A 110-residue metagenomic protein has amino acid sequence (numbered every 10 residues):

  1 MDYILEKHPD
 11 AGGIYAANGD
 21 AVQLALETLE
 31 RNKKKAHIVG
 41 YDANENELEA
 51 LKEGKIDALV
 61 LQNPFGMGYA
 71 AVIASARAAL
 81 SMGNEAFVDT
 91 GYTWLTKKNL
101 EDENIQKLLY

Functional and structural regions predicted by a protein language model:
M1, N18-L26, F65-A79: Extracellular/periplasmic ligand-binding modules, especially the Venus flytrap/periplasmic-binding
M1-E49: Hydrophobic alpha-helical
I4-K7, T28, G54, A78-M82: Change "in soluble alpha/beta enzymes" to "in soluble alpha/beta proteins
T28-N32, E53-K55, A74, L108-Y110: Short, glycine/charged-enriched secondary-structure capping and boundary segments
G40, V60-L61, T96: Structural signal for conserved beta-strand scaffold positions within catalytic alpha/beta enzyme cores
E47-L51, Y69-A71: Short, charged, surface-exposed secondary-structure boundary motifs
E53-F65: Short beta-strand elements at the ligand-binding edges of bilobed clamshell
G66-Y110: Hinge/cleft segment of the Venus flytrap/periplasmic-binding protein
